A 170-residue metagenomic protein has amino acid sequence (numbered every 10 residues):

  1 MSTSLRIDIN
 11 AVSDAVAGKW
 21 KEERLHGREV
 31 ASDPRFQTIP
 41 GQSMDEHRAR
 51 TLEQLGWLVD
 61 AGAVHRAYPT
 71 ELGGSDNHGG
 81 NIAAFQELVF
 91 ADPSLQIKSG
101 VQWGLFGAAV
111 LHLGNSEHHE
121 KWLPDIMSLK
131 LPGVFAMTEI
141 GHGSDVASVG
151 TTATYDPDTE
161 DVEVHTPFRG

Functional and structural regions predicted by a protein language model:
M1-V134, G143-S144, Y155-E163: Amphipathic, small/basic residue-rich leader segments at the start of a protein or domain
T138: Cytosolic ligand/metal-binding cores
D145-V149: Short acidic, glycine/serine/threonine-rich loops at helix termini
G150-T154: Hydrophobic/aromatic beta-strand elements that line small-molecule binding cavities or substrate pockets in beta-rich
T166-G170: DPxDG-like acidic metal-binding loop motif
